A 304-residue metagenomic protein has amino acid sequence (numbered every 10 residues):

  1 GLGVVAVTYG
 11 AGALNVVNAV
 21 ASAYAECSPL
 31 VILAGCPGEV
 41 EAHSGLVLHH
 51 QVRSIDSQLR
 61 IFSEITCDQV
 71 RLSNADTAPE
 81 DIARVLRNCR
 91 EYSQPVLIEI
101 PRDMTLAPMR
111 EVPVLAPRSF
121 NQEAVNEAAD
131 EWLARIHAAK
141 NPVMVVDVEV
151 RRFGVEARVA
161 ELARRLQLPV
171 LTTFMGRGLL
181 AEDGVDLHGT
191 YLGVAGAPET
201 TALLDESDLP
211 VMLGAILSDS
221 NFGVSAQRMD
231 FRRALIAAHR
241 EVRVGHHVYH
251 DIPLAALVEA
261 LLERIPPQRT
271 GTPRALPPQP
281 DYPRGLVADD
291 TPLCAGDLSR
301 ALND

Functional and structural regions predicted by a protein language model:
G1, L86-Y92, A128-P142, L162 (+2 more regions): Glycine-rich phosphate/diphosphate-binding loops that line cofactor/substrate pockets in enzymes
G1-G38, S44, T200, E206-S218: Thiamine diphosphate
P37-G38, I100-L106, V148-V150, G176-R177 (+1 more regions): Glycine-rich beta-alpha junction loops
G38-I61, A181-D186: Active-site-proximal loop->helix
H50-Y92, L204-S207, R240-R243: Conserved thiamine diphosphate
D56, A78, R84-A138, E263-T270: Conformationally flexible catalytic loops at phosphate/diphosphate-handling active centers
S73-D76, V96, E111-V112, M229-D304: Phosphate/pyrophosphate-binding active-site segments
V148-A237: Glycine-rich, anion-gripping cofactor-binding loops and their flanking helix/strand elements in enzyme active sites
